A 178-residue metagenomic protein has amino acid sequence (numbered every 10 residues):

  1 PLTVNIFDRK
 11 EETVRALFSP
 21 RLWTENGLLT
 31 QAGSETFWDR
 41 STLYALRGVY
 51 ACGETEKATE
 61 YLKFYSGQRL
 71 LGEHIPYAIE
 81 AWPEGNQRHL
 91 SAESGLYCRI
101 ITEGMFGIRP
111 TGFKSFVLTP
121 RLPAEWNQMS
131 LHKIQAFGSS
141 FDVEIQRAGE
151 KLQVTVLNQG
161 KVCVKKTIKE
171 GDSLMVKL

Functional and structural regions predicted by a protein language model:
P1-D39, E60-E80, K151-Q153: Extended glycan-interaction surfaces of carbohydrate-active proteins
P1-N5, T36-A51, S91-G104: Well-ordered alpha-helical segments within folded domains of soluble proteins
E12-R15, G48-E54: Short charge-dense sequence patches
T30, Y44, G85: Short, flexible active-site loops
A51-L178: Non-catalytic C-terminal accessory modules of carbohydrate-active enzymes
